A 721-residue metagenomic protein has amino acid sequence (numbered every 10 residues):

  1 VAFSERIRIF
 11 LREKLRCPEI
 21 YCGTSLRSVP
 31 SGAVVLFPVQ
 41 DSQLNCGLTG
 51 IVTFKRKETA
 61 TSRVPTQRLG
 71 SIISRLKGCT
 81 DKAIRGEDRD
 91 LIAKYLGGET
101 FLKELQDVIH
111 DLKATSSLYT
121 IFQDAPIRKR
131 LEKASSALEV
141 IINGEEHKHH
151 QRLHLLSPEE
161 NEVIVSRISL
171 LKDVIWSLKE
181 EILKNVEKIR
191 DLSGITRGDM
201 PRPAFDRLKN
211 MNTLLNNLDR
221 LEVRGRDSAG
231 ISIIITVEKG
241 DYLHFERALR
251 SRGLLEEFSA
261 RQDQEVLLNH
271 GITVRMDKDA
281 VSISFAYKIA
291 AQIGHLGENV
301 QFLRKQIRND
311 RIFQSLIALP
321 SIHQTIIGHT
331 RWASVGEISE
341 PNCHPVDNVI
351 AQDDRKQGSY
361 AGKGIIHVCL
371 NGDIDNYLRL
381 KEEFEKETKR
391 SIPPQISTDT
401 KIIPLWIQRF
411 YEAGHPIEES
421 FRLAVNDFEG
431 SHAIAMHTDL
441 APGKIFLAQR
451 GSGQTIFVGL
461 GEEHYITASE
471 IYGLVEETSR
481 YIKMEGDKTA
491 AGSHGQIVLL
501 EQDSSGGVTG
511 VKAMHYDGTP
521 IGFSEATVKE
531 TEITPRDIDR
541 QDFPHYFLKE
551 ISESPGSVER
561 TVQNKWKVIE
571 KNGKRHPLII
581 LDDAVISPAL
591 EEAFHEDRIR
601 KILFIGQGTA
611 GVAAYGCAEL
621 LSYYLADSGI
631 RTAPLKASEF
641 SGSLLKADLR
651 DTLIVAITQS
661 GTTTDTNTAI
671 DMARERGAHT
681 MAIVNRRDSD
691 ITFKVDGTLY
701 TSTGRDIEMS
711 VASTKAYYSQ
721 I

Functional and structural regions predicted by a protein language model:
S28-V29: Short, low-complexity intrinsically disordered segments enriched in A/P/G/S/L with frequent Arg, especially at protein
V34-I599: Conserved short alpha-helical segments that host acidic/polar catalytic motifs at enzyme active sites
R598-I721: Glycine-rich phosphate-binding loops that contact phosphosugars or nucleotide phosphates
